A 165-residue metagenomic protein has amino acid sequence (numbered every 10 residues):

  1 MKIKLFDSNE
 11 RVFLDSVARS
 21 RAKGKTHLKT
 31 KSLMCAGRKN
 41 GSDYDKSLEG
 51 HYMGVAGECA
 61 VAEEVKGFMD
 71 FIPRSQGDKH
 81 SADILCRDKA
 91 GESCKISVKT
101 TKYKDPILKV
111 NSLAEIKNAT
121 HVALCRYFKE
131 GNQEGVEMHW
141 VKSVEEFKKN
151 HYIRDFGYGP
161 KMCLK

Functional and structural regions predicted by a protein language model:
M1-C94, V98-K165: Nucleic-acid endonuclease domains
